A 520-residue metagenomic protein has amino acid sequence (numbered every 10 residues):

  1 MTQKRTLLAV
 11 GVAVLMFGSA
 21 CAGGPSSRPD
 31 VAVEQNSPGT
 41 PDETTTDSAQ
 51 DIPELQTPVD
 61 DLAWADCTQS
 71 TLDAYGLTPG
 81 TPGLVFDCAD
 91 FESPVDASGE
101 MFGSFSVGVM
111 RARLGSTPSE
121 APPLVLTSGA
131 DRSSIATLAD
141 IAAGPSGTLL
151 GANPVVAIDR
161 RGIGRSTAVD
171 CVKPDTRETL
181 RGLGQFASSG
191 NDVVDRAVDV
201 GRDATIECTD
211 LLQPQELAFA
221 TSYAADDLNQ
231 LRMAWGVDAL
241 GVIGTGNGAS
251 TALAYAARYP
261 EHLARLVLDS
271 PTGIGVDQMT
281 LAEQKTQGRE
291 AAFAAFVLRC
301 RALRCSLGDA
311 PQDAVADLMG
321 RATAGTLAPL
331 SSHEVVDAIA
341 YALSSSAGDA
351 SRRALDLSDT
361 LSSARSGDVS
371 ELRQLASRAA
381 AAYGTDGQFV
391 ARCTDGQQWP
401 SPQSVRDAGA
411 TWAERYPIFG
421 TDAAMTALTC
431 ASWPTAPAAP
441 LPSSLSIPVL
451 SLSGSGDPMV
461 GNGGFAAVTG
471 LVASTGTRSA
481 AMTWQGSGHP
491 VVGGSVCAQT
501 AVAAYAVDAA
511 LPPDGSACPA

Functional and structural regions predicted by a protein language model:
M1-A13, L240-G241, A439: N-terminal export and membrane-targeting signals
Q3, D42-T44, L183-G184, S366-L375 (+2 more regions): Short, charged low-complexity linear segments at domain edges
M16-A20: C-terminal motif of bacterial Sec signal peptides marking the signal peptidase cleavage site
A22-P25: Bacterial signal peptide processing site
D30-L55: Post-signal peptide N-terminal segment of mature Sec-exported envelope proteins
Q50-H333, V390-A391, G396-A520: Gly/Pro-rich cap/lid or specificity-loop segments adjacent to the active site
V297-V390: Alpha/beta-hydrolase-fold enzymes
